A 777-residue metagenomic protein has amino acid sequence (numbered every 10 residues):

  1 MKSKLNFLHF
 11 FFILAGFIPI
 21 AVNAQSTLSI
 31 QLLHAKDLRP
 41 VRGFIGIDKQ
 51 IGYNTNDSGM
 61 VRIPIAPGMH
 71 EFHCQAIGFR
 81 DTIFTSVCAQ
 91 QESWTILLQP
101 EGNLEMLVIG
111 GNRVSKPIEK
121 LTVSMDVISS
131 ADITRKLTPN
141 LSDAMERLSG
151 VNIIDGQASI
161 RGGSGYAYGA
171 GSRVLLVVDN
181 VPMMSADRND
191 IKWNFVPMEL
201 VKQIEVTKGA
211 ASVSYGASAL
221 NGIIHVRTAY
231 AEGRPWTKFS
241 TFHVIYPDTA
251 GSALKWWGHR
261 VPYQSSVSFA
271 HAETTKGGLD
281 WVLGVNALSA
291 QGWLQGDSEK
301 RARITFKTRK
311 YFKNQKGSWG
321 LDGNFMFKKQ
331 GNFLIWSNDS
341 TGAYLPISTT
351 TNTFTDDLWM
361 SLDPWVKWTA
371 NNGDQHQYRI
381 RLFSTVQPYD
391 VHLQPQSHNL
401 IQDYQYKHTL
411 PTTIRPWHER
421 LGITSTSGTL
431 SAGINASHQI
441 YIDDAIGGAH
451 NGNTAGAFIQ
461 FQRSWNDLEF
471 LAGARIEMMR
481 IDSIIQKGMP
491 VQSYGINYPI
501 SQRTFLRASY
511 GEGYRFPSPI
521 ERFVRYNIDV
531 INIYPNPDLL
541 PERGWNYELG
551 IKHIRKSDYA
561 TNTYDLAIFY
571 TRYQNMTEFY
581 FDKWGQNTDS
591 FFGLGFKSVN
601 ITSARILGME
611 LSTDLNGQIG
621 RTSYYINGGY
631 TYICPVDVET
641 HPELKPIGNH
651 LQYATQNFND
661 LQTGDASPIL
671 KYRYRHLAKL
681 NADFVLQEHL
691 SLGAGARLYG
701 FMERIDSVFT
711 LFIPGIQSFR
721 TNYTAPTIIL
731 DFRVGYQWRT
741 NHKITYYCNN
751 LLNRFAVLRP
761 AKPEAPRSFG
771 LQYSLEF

Functional and structural regions predicted by a protein language model:
L33, D37, Q75-F79, Q91-D132: Short, acidic, small-residue-rich periplasmic hinge/interaction motif at the N-terminus of Gram-negative outer-membrane
P64, V181-G209: Short acidic/polar hinge/loop motifs at secondary-structure boundaries that mediate gating or recognition
S142-V181, S185: Extracytoplasmic beta-strand/coil segments of soluble accessory domains associated with Gram-negative outer-membrane
A272, N286, A508, E542 (+2 more regions): Conserved C-terminal beta-signal and adjacent last beta-strands/turns of outer-membrane beta-barrel proteins
A290-H376, I380-I401: Flexible loop and strand-edge segments within Gram-negative outer membrane beta-barrel domains
V366, T424-S431, Q439-R572, D683 (+1 more regions): Structural signature of Gram-negative outer-membrane beta-barrels, strongest in the C-terminal barrel of TonB-dependent
Q377-Q387, R507, L540-G595, V599 (+2 more regions): Membrane-embedded beta-barrel scaffold of Gram-negative outer-membrane proteins
F569-R572, K597-S707: Gram-negative outer-membrane beta-barrel transporters
